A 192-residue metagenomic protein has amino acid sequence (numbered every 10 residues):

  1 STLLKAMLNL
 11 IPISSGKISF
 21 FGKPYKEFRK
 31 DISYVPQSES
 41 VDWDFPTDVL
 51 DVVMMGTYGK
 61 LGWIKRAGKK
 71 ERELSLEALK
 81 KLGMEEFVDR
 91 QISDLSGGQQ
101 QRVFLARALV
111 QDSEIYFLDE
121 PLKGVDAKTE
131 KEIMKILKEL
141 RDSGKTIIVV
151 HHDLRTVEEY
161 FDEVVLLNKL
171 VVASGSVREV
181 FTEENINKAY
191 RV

Functional and structural regions predicted by a protein language model:
L8: Helix-to-loop junction immediately C-terminal to a conserved catalytic motif
G16-F28: Conserved ABC transporter NBD signature motif
M54, K69-F87: Conserved ABC ATPase "signature" region
Q91-L95, Q99: Conserved ABC ATPase signature
Y116-E120: Catalytic Walker B motif of ABC-type/P-loop ATPase nucleotide-binding domains
H151-H152: H-loop/switch region of ABC-family ATPase nucleotide-binding domains
E163-V177: H-loop (His-switch) and adjacent beta-strand-loop-beta switch element of ABC-type ATPase nucleotide-binding domains
